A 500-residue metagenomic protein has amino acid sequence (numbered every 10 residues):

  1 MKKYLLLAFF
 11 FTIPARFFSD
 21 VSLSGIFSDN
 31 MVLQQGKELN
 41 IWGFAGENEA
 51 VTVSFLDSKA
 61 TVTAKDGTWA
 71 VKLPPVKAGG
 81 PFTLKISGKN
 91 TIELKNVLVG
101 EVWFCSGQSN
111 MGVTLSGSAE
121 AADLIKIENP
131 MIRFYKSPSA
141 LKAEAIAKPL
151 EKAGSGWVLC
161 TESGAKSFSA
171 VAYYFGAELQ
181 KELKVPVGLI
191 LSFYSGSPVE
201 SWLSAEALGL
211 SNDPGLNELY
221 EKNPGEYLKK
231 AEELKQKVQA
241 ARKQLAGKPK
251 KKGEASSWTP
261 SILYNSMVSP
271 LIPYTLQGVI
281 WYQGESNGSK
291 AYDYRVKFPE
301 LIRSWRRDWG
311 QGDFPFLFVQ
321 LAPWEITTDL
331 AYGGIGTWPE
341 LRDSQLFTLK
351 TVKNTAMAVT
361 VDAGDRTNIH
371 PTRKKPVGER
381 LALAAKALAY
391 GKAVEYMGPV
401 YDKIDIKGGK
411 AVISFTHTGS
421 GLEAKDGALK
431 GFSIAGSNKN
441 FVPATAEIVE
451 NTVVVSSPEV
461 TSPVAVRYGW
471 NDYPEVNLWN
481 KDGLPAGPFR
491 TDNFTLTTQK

Functional and structural regions predicted by a protein language model:
Y4-I13: Sec-dependent N-terminal signal peptides
A15-S19: Sec/Tat signal peptide C-region and signal peptidase I cleavage site
D20-K500: Cell-envelope and extracellular/periplasmic
